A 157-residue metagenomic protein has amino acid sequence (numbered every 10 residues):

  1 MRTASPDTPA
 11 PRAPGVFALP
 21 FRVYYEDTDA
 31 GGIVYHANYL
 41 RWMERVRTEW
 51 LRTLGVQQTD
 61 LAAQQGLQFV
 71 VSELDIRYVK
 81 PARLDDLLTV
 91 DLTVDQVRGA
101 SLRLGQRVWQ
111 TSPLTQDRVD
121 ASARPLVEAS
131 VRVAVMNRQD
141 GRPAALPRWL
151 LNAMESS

Functional and structural regions predicted by a protein language model:
R2-P11, L19, Y78-L87, D95-S157: HotDog/MaoC-like acyl-thioester-processing domains
R2-V71, N137-S157: Hot-dog-fold acyl-thioester-processing enzymes
V71-E73, R103: Short coil/loop residues immediately preceding or within conserved phosphate-binding loops of NTP-utilizing enzyme
